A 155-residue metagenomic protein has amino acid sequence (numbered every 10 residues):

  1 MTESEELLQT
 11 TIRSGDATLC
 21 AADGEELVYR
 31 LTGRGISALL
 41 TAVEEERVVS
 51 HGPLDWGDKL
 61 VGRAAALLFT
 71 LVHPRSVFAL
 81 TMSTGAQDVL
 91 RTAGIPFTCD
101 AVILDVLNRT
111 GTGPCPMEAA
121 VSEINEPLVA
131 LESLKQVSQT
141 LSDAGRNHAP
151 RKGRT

Functional and structural regions predicted by a protein language model:
T2-L80, D100-P116, A120: Conserved mixed alpha/beta catalytic, RNA-binding, or beta-rich assembly cores of soluble enzyme, regulatory
V72-R75, G85-T155: C-terminal binding/interaction regions
